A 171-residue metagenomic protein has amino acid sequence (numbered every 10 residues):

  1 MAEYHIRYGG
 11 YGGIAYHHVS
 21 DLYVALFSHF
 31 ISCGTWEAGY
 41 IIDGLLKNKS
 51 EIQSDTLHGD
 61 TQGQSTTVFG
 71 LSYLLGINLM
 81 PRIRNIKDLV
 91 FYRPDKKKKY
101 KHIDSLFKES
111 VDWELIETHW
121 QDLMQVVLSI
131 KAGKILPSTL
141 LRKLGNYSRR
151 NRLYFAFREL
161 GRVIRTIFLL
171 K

Functional and structural regions predicted by a protein language model:
M1-E37, I41: Active-site cores of enzymes that catalyze phosphoryl transfer or operate on phosphate-rich substrates
A2-Y4, C33, L71-I77, D95-K98: Short secondary-structure boundary/capping segments
D21-Y23, K47-Q53, N78: Secondary-structure transition/capping motifs at alpha-helix termini and the adjoining loop/turn into the next element
E37-T56: Short, basic/hydrophobic alpha-helical segments
L57-T67, R84-V90: Acidic, metal-coordinating catalytic cores used for nucleic-acid/nucleotide bond scission and strand-transfer chemistry
N78-L79, I83-E114: Helix-centered, glycine/charged polyanion-binding patches within enzymatic domains that contact phosphate-containing
D104-G133: Extended, charge-rich low-complexity interaction segments
Q125-K171: Charge-patterned, long linear interaction tracts outside catalytic cores
